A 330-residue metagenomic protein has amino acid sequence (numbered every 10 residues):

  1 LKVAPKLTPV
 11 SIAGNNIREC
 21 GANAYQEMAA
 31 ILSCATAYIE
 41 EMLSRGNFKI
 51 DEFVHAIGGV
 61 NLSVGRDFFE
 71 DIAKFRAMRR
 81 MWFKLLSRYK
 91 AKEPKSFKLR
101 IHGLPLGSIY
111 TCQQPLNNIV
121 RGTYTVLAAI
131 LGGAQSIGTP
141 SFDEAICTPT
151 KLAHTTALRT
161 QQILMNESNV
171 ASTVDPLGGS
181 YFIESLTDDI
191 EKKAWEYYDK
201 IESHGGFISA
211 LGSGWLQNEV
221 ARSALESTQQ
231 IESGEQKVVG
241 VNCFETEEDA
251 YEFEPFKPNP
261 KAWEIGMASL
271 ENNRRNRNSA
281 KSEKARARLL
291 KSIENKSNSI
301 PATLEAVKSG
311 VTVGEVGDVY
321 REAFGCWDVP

Functional and structural regions predicted by a protein language model:
L1-S63, K92, K98-H102, S136 (+3 more regions): Catalytic alpha/beta active-site cores
G14-G21, L62-D67, G103-P115, I137-L152 (+2 more regions): Short beta-alpha connecting loops at secondary-structure transitions that line or flank enzyme active sites
Q26, R66-F75, I109-Y110, V120-R121: Active-site loop segments of alpha/beta catalytic cores
E27-G46, R80-F83, L116-L127, L152-L158: Conserved alpha/beta core surface patches that mediate binding of polyanionic ligands
E40-K49, K84-K92, T125, A129 (+7 more regions): Conserved helix-loop functional segments at active or binding sites
V60-K74, R79, F83-L86: Active-site core of metal-dependent hydrolases
P94-L104, Q113-P140, P149-V174, I190: Flexible glycine/proline-rich, aromatic-decorated loop/lid segments
K151, Q162, N169-P330: Flexible, glycine-rich loop/tail regions that form catalytic "lids" or insertion modules at the edges of active sites
